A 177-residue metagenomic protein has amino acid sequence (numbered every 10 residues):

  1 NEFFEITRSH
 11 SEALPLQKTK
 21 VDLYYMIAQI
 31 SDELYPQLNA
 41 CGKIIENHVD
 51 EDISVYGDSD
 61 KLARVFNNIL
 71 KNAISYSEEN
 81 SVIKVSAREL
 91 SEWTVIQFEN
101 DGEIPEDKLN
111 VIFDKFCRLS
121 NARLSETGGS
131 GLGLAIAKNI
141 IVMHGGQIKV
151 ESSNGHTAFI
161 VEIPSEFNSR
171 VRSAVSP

Functional and structural regions predicted by a protein language model:
Q17-K20, N39, I44-S54: Conserved catalytic submotifs in the C-terminal HATPase_c
L62-A63: A residue-level detector for a conserved hydrophobic packing site within the catalytic ATP-binding domain
A73-I74: Short helix-loop "hinge" at the ATP-lid/N-box region of the Bergerat-fold HATPase_c
N80-E92: Short beta-strand/loop element within the Bergerat-fold HATPase_c
I104-R118: Short conserved segment of the HATPase_c
G128, G133, A137: Short alpha-helical Gxxx[C/S/T] motif in the catalytic ATP-binding
G145-G146: Conserved glycine-rich
